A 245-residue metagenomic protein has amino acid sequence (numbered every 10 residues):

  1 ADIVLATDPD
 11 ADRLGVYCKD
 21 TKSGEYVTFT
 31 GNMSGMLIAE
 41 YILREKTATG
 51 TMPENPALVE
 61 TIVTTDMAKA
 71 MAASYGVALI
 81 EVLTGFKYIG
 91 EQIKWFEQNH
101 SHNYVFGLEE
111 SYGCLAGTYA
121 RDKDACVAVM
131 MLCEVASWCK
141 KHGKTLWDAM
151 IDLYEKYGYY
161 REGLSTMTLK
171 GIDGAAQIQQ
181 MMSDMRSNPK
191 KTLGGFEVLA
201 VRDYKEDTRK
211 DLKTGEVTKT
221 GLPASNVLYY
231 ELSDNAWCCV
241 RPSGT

Functional and structural regions predicted by a protein language model:
A1-I3, T7, G24-V27, E45-P242: Phosphate-binding and adjacent anionic-ligand microenvironments
D12-G31, A68: Short Gly/Thr/Asp-enriched flexible loops that form oxyanion-binding sites at enzyme active sites
R13, S34-L37, F86-G90: Short gly/pro/ser/thr-enriched loop/turn and capping motifs at secondary-structure boundaries
T30-I42: Catalytic or ion-translocation cores adjacent to nucleophile or general acid/base/metal-coordination motifs in diverse
